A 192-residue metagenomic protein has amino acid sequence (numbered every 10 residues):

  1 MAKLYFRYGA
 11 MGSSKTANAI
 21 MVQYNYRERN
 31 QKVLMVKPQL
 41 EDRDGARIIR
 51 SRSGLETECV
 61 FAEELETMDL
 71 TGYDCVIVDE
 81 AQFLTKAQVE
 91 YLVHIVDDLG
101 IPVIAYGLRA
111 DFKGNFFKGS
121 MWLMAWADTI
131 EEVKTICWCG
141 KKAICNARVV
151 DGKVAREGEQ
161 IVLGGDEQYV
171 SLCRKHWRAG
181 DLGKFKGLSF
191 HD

Functional and structural regions predicted by a protein language model:
M1-T71, D111-W122, E132-T135, V154-R156 (+1 more regions): Conserved P-loop
N25, H94-I95: Alpha-helical scaffold elements within enzyme catalytic domains, especially in hydrolases
D79-A81, G107-L108: Walker B catalytic acidic pair
A81-L92, F112-F117: Conserved ATPase-coupling elements of RecA-like P-loop NTPase cores
V96-K118: Sensor-1/coupling segment of RecA-like P-loop NTPase cores
A127: Short basic (Lys/Arg) and small-residue
I136-V162: Short recognition patches in nucleic-acid-associated and regulatory proteins
